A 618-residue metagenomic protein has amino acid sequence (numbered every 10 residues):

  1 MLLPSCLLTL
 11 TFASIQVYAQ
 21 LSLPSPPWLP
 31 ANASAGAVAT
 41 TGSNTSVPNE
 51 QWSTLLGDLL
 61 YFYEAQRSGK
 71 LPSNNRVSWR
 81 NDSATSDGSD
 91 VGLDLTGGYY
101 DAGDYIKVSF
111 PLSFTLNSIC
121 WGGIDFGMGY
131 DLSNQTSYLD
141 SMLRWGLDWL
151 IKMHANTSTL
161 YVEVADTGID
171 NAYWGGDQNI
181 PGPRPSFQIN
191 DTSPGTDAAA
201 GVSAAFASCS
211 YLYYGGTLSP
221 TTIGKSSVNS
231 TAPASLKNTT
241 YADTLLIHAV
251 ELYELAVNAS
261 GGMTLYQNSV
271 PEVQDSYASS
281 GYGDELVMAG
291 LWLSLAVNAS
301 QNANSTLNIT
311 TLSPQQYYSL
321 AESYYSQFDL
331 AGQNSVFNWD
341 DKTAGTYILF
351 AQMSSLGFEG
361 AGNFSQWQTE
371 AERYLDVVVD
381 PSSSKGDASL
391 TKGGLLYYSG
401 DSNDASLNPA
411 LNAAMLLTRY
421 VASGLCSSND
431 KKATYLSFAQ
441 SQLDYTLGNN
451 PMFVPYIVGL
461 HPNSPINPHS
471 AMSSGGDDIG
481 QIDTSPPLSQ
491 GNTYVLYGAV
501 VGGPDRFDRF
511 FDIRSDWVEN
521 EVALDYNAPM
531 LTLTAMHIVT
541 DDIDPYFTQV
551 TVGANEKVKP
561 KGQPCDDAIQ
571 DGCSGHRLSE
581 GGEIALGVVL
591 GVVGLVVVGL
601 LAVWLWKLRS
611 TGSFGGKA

Functional and structural regions predicted by a protein language model:
M1-S22, L600, A618: Fungal secretory targeting signals
L21-G122, E163-L212, V273-L330, D341-P381 (+1 more regions): Aromatic (Trp/Tyr) and acidic
I124-W145, G182-N190, S208-T244: Short coil/linker segments at helix-helix boundaries
S141-N156: Carboxylate/His-rich catalytic cores and anion/metal-binding grooves
P220-T222, S226, I247-G262: Hydrophobic, small-residue-rich alpha-helical packing segments that form membrane-like cores
G582-V597: Single-pass type I membrane protein transmembrane segment
V593-R609: Single-pass type I membrane-protein transmembrane alpha-helix
K607-A618: Intrinsically disordered, low-complexity terminal tails of fungal membrane proteins
